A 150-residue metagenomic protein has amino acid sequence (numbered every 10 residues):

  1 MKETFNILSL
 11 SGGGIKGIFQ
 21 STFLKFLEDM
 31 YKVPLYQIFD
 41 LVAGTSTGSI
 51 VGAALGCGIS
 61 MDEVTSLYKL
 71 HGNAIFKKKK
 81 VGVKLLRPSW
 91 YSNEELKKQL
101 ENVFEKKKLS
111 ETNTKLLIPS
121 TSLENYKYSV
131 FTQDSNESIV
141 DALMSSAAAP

Functional and structural regions predicted by a protein language model:
M1-K2, S122: Short, flexible turn/loop "capping" segments at secondary-structure junctions
E3-V103, V130-T132, I139-S145: Patatin-like phospholipase
K78-K79, S110-P150: Active-site gating loop/helix substructures
